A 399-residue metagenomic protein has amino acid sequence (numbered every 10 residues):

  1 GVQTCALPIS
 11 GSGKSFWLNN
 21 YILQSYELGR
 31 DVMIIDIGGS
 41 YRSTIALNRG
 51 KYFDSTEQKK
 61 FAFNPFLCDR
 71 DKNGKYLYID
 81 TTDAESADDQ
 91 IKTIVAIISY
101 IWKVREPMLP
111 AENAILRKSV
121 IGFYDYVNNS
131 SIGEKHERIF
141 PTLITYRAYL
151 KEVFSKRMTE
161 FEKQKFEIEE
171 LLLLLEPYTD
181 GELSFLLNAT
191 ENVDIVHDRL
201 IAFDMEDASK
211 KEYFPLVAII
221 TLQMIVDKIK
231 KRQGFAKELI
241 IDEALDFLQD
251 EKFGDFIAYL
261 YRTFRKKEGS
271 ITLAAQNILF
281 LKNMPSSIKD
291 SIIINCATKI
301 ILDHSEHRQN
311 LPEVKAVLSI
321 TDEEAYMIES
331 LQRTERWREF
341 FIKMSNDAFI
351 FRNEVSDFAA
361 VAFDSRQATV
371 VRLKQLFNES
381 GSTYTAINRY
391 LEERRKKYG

Functional and structural regions predicted by a protein language model:
G1-E57: Glycine-rich phosphate-binding loop of nucleotide-binding enzymes
Q3-T4, G39-K59, P65-G269, Q332-E335 (+2 more regions): P-loop NTPase motor domains
S10, L281-G399: C-terminal regions of RecA-like/P-loop NTPase motor modules
G13, Y41, F247-L248, F280-L281 (+1 more regions): Catalytic P-loop NTPase motifs of RecA-like helicase/translocase cores
W17, T44-L47, F66, N283-S286 (+1 more regions): Short acidic, glycine/serine/threonine-rich loops at helix termini
V32-I35, K51-S55, S270-A274, K299-D303: Short hydrophobic alpha-helical runs that function as membrane-insertion/retention elements
I37, K266-G269, A274-N283: Conserved H-loop
